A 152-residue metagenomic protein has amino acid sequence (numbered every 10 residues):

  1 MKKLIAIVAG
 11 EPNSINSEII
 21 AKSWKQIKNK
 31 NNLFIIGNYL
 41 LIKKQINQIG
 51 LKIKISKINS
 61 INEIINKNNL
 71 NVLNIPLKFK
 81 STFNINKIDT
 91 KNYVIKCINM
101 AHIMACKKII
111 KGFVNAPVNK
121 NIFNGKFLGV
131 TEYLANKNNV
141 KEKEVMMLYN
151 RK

Functional and structural regions predicted by a protein language model:
M1-K152: Anion-binding alpha/beta catalytic cores of soluble intermediary-metabolism enzymes, centered on
